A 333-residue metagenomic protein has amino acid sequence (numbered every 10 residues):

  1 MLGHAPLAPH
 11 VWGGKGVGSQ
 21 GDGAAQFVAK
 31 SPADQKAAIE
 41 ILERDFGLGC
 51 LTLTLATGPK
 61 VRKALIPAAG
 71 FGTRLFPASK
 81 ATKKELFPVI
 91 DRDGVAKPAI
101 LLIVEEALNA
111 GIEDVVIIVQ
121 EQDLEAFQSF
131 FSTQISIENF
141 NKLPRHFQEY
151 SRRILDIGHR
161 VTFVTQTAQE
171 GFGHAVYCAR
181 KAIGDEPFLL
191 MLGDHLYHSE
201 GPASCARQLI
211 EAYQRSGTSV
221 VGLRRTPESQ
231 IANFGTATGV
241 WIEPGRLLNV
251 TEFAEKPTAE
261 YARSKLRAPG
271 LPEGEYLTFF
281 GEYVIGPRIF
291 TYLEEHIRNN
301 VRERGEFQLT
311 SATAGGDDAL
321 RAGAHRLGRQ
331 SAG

Functional and structural regions predicted by a protein language model:
G3-G13, G23, F27-P59: Conserved glycine-rich phosphate/nucleotide-binding loop and adjacent Mg2+-coordinating catalytic segment
A5, Q148-G158, I242-E243, G316-D317: Short, conserved catalytic or adaptor-binding loops enriched in Gly and charged residues
H10-G16, G49, V221, A322-A324: A short linear hydrophobic-aromatic micro-motif
G18-G23, L327-S331: Short Gly/Ser/Thr- and Asp/Glu-enriched loop/turn motifs at secondary-structure junctions
K30, V119, M191, V284-I285: A conserved hydrophobic position in a structured secondary element of the catalytic/binding core that shapes
K60-A69, R74-A78, P88-L190, Y197-P202: Conserved N-terminal catalytic core of the sugar/cofactor nucleotidyltransferase
H198-Y283: Conserved core of the sugar-phosphate nucleotidyltransferase
F253, T258-G333: Conserved alpha/beta core of the MobA/IspD/sugar-nucleotide pyrophosphorylase nucleotidyltransferase superfamily
